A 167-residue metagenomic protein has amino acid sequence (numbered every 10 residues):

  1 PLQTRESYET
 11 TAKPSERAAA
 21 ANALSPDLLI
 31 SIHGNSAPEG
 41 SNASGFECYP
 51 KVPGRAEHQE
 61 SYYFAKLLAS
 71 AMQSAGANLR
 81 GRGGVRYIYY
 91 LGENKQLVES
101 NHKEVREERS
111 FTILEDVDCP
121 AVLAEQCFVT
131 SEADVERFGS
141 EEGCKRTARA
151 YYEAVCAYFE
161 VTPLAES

Functional and structural regions predicted by a protein language model:
P1-S167: Active-site-proximal helix/loop segments of hydrolytic enzymes
